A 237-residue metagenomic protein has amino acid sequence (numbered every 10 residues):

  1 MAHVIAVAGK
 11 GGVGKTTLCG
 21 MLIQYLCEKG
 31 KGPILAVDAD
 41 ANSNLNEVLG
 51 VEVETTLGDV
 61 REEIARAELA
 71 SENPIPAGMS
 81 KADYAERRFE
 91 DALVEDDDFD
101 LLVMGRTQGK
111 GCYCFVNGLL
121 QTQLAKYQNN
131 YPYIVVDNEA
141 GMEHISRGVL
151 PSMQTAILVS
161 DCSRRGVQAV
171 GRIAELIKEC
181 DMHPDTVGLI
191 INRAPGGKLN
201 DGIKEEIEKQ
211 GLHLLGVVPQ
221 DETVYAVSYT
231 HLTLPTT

Functional and structural regions predicted by a protein language model:
M1-I5, E90-L93: The Walker A/P-loop phosphate-binding site
H3-A41: Walker A/P-loop phosphate-binding motif and the immediately C-terminal alpha-helix
V4, A36, F99-L101, L214-V217: Conserved beta-strand scaffold positions in the cores of enzyme catalytic domains, especially in NTP/NDP-utilizing
K29-E95: N-terminal phosphate/diphosphate-binding loop that engages ATP/GTP or pyrophosphate donors across diverse enzyme folds
S80-D91, E95-D96, D100-V136: Cytosolic-facing regulatory segments adjacent to core modules
F115-V217, A226: Conserved catalytic-core segment of NTP-binding enzymes
Q220-E222, Y229: NTP-dependent small-molecule kinase module
T230-T236: Conserved small/polar residues in nucleotide/adenosyl-binding loops
